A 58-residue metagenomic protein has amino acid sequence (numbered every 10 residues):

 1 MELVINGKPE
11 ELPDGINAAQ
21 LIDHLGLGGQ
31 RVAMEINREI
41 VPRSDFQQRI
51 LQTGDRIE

Functional and structural regions predicted by a protein language model:
E2-V4, P9-T53: Compact, glycine-rich, soluble single-domain proteins
